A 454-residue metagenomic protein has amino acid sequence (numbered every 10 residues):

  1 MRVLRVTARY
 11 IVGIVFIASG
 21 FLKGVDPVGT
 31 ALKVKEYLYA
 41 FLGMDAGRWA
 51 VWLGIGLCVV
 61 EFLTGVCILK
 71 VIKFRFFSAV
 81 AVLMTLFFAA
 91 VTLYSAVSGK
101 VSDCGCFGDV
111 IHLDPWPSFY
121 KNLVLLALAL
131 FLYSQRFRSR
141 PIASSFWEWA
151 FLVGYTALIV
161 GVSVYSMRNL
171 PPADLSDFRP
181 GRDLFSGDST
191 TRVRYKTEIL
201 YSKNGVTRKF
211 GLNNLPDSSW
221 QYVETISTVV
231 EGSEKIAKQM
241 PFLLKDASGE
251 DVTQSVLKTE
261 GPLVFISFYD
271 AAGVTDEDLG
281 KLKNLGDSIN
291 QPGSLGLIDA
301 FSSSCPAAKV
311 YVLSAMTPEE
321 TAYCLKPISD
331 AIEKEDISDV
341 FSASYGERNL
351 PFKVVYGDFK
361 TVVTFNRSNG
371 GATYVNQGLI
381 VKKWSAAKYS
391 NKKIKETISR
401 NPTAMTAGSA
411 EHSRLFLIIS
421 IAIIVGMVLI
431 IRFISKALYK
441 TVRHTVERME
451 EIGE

Functional and structural regions predicted by a protein language model:
R2-G24, A50-A90: Functionalized membrane-embedded alpha-helices
L42-V60, W116, Y120: Interfacial helix-start motif at the membrane-water boundary
V66, L126-R138, I424-K440: Alpha-helical transmembrane segments
L86-S139: Membrane-embedded alpha-helical segments of integral membrane proteins
N122, S145-W147, A404-I423: Juxtamembrane/start-of-transmembrane alpha-helix segments at the extracytoplasmic/lumenal side of membrane anchors
I142-A173: Internal/C-terminal transmembrane anchor helices
D177-G371, V375-L379, K383-R414: Extracytosolic and intramembrane catalytic regions of membrane-associated proteins in envelope/secretory systems
A410-R414, I421-E454: Juxtamembrane interface at the cytosolic side of transmembrane helices
